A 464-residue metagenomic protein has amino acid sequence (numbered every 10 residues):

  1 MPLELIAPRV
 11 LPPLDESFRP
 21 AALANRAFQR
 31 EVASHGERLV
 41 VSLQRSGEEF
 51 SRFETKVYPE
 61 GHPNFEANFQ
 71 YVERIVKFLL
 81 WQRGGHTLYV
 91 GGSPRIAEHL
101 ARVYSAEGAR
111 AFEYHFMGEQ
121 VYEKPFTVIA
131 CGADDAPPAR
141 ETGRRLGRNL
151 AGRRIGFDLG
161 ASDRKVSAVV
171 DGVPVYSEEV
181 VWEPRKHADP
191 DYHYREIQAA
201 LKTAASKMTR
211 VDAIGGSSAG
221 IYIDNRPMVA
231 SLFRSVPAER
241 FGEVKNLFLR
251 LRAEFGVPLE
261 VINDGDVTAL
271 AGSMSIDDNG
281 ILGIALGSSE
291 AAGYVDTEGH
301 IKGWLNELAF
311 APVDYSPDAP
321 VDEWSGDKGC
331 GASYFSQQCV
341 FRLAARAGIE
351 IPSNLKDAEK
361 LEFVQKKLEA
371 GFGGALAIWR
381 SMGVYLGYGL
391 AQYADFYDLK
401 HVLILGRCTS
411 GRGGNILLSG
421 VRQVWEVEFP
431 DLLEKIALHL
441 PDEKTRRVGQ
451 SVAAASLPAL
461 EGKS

Functional and structural regions predicted by a protein language model:
L3-R19, P174-R195, A253-P258, I262-G265 (+2 more regions): Glycine-rich phosphate-binding loop plus the immediately following alpha-helix
A7-T142: N-terminal accessory interaction module
R30-E31, R38-P63, L159-A199, M228-R234 (+1 more regions): Short glycine-rich, Thr/Ser-proximal phosphate-binding strand/loop in the N-terminal lobe of ATP-dependent enzymes
G36-S51, A213, S218-N225, K328-M382 (+2 more regions): A mobile "lid/hinge" subdomain adjacent to the ATP/sugar-phosphate binding pocket shared across diverse ATP-dependent
R38, R140-V175, G283-E298, Q337-P352: Gly/Thr-rich phosphate-binding beta-strand-loop-beta motif of the actin/hexokinase/Hsp70
G61-Q70, L79-R83, P94-C131, E179-R195 (+5 more regions): Glycine-rich phosphate-binding loop and adjoining helix at the ATP-binding site of ATP-dependent phosphoryl-transfer
Q82-S93, R210-A219, Y397-C408: Short glycine-rich phosphate-binding loop at a beta-alpha junction
A204, S381-L399: Phosphate/ATP-binding catalytic cores across multiple sugar-kinase/actin-like superfamilies, primarily ASKHA
